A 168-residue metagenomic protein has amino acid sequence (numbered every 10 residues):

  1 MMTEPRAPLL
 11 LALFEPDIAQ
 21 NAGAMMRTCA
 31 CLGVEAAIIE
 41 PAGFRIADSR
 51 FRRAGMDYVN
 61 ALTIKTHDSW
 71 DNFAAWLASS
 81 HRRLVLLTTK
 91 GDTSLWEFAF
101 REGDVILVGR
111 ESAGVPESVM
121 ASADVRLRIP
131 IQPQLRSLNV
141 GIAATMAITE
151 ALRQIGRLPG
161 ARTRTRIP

Functional and structural regions predicted by a protein language model:
M1-P168: Post-transcriptional modification and biogenesis factors for structured RNAs of the translation apparatus
